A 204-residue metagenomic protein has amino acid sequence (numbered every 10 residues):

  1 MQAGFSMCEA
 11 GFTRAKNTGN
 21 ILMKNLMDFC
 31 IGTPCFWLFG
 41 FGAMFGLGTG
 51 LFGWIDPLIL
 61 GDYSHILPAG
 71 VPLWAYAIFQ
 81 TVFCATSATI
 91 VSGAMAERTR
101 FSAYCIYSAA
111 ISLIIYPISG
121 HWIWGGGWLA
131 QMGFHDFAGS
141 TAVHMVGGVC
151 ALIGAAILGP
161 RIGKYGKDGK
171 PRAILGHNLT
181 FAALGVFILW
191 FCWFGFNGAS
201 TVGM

Functional and structural regions predicted by a protein language model:
M1-M204: Hydrophobic alpha-helical transmembrane bundles of multi-pass membrane proteins
